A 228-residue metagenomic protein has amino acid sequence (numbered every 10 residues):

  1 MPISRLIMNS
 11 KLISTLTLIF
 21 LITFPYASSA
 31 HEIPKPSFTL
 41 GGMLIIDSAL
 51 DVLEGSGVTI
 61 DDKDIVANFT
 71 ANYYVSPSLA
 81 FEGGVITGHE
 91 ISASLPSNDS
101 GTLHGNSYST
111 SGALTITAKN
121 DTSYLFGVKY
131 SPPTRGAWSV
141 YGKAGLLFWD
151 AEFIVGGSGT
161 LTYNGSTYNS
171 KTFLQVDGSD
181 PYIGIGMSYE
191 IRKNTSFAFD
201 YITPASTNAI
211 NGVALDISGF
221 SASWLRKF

Functional and structural regions predicted by a protein language model:
M1-P36: Cleavable N-terminal export/targeting peptides
Y26, A30-H31, V75-P77, V128-T134 (+2 more regions): Outer-membrane beta-barrel proteins
S28-Y74, F81, F148: Short glycine/proline- and aromatic-enriched beta-strand/turn motifs that initiate or cap beta-hairpins
F38, I65-F69, T122-F126, P181-I185 (+1 more regions): Hydrophobic, lipid-facing positions within transmembrane beta-strands of outer-membrane proteins
F38, S78-G83, G136-V140, Y189 (+1 more regions): Repeated loop/turn-to-beta-strand initiation elements of outer-membrane beta-barrel proteins
L44, Y73, V85, Y130-P132 (+4 more regions): Residue-level signature of outer-membrane beta-barrel architecture
I46-D64, I86-S123, W149-G178, S206-I217: Extracellular/periplasm-exposed beta-strand and loop segments of Gram-negative cell-envelope proteins, dominated by
Y189, D216-F228: Outer-membrane beta-barrel "beta-signal"
